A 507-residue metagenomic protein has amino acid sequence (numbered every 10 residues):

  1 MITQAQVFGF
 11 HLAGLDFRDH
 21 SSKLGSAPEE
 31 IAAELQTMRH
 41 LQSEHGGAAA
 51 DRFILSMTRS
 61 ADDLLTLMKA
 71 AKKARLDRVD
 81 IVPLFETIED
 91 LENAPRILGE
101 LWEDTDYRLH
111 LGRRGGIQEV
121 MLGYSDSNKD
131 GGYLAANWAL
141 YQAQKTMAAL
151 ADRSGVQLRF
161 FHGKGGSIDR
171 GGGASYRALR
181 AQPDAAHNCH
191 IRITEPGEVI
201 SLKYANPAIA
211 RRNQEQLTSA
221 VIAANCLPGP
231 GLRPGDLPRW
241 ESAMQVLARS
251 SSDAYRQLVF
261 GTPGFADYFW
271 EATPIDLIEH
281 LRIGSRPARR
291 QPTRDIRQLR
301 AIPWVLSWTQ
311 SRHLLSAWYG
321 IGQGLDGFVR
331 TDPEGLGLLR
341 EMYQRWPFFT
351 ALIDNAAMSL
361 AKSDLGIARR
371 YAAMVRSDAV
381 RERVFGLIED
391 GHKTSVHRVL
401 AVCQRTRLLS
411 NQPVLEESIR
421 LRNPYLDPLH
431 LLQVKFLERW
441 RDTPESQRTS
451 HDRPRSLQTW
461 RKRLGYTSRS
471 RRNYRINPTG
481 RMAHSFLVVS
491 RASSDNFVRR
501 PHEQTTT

Functional and structural regions predicted by a protein language model:
M1-V82, E86: Structured, charged N-terminal subsegments at the starts of enzyme catalytic cores and at intra-chain domain/subunit
Q6, H11, D16-R18, G25 (+7 more regions): Acidic, glycine-enriched catalytic cores built around paired aspartates
F10, F85-N93, L122-G132, S167-G172: Short, conserved secondary-structure transition motifs
A13, L65-A71, F85-L109: Carboxylate/His-rich catalytic cores and anion/metal-binding grooves
L15, F53-S56, V82-E86, M121-S125 (+4 more regions): Generic beta-strand/beta-sheet core signal
H20-S22, M68-K72, I97-W102, A135-A139 (+2 more regions): Short secondary-structure boundary/capping segments
P28, A32, L76-D80, W102-G112 (+1 more regions): Acidic, His- and aromatic-enriched active-site or binding-groove loops in soluble protein domains that engage sugars
V82, R96, W138-A148, Q157-L158 (+2 more regions): Phosphate/diphosphate-binding loops
